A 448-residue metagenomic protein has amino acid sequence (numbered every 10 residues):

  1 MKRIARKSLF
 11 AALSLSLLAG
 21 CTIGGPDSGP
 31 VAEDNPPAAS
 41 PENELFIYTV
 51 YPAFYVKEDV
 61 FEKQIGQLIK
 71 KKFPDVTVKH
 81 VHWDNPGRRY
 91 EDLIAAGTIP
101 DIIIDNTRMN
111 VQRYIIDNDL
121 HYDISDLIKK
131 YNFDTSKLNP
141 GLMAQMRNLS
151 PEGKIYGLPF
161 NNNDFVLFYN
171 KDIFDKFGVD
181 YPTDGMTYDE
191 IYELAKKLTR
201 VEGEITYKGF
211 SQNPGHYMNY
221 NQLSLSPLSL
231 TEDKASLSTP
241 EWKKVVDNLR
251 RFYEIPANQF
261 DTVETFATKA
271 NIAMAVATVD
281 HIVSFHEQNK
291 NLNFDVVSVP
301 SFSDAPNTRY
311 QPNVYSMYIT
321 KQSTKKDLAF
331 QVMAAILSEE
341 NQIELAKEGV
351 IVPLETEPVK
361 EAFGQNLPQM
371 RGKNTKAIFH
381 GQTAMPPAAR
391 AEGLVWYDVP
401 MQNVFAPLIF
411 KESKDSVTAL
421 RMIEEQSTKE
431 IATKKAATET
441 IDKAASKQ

Functional and structural regions predicted by a protein language model:
R3-N118, T135, K290, D304-A305 (+4 more regions): Conserved N-terminal structural module of periplasmic/extracytoplasmic solute-binding proteins
A39, V283, I319-L394, T418: Mature extracytoplasmic/periplasmic domains
K71, A95, E287-P353: Extracytoplasmic/periplasmic substrate-recognition and gating elements
V81-R89, M186-Y192, N258-K269: Short helix-initiation/N-cap motifs at beta->coil->alpha
D101-I104, A273-T278, D295: Paired acidic/hydrophobic, glycine-rich loop segments that form the ligand-binding mouth/hinge of periplasmic-binding
N110-D164, D295-V297: Hinge/lid segment of periplasmic solute-binding proteins
S150-F160, F165, D175, D189-A235 (+2 more regions): Extracytoplasmic/periplasmic solute-binding protein
E232-D261: Glycine-centered hinge/linker elements that transmit conformational signals in sensory and ligand-binding systems
